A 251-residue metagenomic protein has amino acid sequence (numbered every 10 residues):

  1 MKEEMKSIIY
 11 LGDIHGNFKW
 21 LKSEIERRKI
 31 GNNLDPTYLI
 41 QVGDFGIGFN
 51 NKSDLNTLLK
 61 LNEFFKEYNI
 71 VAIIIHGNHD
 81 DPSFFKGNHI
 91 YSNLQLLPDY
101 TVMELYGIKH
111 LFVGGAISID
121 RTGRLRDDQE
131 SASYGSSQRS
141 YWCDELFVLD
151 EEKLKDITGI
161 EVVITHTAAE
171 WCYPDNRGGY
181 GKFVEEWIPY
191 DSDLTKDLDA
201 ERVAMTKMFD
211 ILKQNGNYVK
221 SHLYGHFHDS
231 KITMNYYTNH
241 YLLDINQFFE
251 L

Functional and structural regions predicted by a protein language model:
K2, M103-Y106, K207-N215, F227-L251: Binuclear metal-dependent phosphoesterase catalytic core
E3-I9: Extreme N-terminal starter segment of soluble prokaryotic enzymes
M5, P36, N69, S92-L94 (+3 more regions): Short, well-ordered alpha-helix to beta-strand connector turns
Y10-G12, L39-D44, V71-H79, L97-P98 (+4 more regions): Active-site neighborhood of phospho(di)ester-bond hydrolases with catalytic His/Asp-centered motifs
L11, N17-Y106, L198-E201: Core catalytic region of metal-dependent phosphoesterases/phosphodiesterases, especially metallo-beta-lactamase-like
N17-K19, G48-F49, P82-F85, M103-L105 (+4 more regions): Short catalytic/ligand-binding loop motif for oxyanion handling, primarily in non-cytosolic enzymes, centered on
N33-L34, N62-N69, I157, F209-N217 (+1 more regions): Short, conserved loop/helix-junction motifs that constitute active-site signature segments in enzyme catalytic cores
I108-V203: Active-site-proximal loop/helix segment associated with metal-binding centers of metalloenzymes
